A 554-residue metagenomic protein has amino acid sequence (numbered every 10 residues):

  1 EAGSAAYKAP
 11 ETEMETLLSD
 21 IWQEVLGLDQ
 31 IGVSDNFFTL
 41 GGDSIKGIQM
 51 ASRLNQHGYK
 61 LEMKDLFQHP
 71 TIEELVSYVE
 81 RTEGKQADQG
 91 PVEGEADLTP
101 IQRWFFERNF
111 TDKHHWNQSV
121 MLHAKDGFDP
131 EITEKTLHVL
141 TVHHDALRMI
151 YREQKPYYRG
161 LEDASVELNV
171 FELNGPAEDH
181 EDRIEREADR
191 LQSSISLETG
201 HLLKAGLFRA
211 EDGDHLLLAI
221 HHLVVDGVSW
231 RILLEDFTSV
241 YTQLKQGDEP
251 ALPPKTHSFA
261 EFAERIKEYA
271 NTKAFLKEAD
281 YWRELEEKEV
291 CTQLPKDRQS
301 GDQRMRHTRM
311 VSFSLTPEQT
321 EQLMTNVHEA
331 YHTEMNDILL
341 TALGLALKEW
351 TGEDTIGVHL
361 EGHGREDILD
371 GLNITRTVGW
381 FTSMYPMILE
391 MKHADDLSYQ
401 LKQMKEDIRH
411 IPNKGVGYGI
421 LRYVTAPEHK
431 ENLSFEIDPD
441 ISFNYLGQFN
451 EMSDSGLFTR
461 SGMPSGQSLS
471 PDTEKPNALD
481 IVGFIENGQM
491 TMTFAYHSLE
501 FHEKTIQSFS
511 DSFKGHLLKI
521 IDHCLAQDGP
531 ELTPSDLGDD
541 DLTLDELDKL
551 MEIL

Functional and structural regions predicted by a protein language model:
E1-H114, E131, K135, E181-D182 (+4 more regions): Regions immediately C-terminal to embedded phosphopantetheine-bearing carrier domains
P10-L18, D129-P130, H180, I184 (+7 more regions): Hydrophobic (often cysteine-bearing) scaffold residues that line and stabilize catalytic clefts of nucleotide/cofactor
L26, D65-P70, V79-K85, L147-Y151 (+5 more regions): A short N-terminal helical cap/helix-turn-helix that marks the beginning of AMP-binding/adenylate-forming
Q30-D35, I48, S52, E93-A96 (+11 more regions): Gly/Ser/Thr-rich phosphate-binding loops and adjoining beta-strand/alpha-helix segments that form adenosine-phosphate
R53-N55, G90-E162, E167, A177-Y269 (+4 more regions): Acyl-group handoff/entry surfaces in thioester-processing enzymes
K60-K64, H144, R148, L234-F237 (+4 more regions): Extended, hydrophobic beta-loop-alpha segments that form or line the acyl/peptidyl-thioester binding and transfer paths
P91-V92, F110-N117, D145-A146, A188 (+7 more regions): His-Asp-centered acyl/peptidyl-transfer active-site segments
